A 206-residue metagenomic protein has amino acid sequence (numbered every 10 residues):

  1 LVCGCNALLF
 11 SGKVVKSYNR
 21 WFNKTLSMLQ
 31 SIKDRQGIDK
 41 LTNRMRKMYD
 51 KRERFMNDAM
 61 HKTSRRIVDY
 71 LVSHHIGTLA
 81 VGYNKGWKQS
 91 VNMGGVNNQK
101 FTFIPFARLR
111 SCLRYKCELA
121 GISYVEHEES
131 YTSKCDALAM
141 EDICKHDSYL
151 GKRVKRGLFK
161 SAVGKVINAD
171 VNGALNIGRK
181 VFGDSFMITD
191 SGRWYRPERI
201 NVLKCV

Functional and structural regions predicted by a protein language model:
L1-V206: Positively charged, helix-rich recognition surfaces that bind polyanionic ligands
